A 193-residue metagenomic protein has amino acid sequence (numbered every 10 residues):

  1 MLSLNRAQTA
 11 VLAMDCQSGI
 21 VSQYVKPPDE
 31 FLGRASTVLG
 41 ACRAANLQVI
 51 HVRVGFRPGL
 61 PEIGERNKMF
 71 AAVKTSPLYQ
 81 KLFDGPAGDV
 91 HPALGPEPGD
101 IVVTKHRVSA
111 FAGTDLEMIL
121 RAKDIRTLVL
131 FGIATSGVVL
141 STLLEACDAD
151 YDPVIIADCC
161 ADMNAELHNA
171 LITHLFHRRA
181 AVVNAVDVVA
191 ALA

Functional and structural regions predicted by a protein language model:
M1-A10, T37-A45, F70-A193: Active-site-adjacent betaalpha module
A7-T9, V25-C42, N46-G55: A short alpha/beta connector and helix-capping loop motif
A10-C16: Acidic-leg catalytic submotif of subtilisin-like serine proteases
C16, V54, D158: Active-site loop/turn elements of alpha/beta-hydrolase fold enzymes, especially the short glycine-/histidine-rich
Q17-Q23: Short acidic, Gly/Ser-rich segments with clustered Asp/Glu that frequently serve as metal-coordination loops in enzyme
G19, R57, D162: Active-site loop signature of alpha/beta-hydrolase-fold enzymes
G55-P61: Short, solvent-exposed beta-strand-terminating loops
E62-F70: Short, flexible, mixed-charge acidic loops at enzyme active sites
